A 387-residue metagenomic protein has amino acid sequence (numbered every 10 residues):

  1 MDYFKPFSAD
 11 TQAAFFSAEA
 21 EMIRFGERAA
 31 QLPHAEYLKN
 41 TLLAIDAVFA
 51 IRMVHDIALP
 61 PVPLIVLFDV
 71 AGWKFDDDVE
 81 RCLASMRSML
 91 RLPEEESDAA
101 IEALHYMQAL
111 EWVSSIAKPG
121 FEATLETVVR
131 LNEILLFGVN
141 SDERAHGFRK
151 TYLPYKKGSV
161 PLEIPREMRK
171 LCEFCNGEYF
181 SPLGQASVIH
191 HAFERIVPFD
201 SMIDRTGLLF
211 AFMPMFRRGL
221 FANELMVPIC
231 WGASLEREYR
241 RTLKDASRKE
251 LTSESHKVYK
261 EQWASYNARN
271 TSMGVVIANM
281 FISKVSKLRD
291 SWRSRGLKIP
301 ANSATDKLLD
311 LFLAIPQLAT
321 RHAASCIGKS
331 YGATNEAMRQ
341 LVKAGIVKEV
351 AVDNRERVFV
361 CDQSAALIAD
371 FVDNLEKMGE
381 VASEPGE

Functional and structural regions predicted by a protein language model:
M1-E387: FIC/Doc superfamily catalytic core
